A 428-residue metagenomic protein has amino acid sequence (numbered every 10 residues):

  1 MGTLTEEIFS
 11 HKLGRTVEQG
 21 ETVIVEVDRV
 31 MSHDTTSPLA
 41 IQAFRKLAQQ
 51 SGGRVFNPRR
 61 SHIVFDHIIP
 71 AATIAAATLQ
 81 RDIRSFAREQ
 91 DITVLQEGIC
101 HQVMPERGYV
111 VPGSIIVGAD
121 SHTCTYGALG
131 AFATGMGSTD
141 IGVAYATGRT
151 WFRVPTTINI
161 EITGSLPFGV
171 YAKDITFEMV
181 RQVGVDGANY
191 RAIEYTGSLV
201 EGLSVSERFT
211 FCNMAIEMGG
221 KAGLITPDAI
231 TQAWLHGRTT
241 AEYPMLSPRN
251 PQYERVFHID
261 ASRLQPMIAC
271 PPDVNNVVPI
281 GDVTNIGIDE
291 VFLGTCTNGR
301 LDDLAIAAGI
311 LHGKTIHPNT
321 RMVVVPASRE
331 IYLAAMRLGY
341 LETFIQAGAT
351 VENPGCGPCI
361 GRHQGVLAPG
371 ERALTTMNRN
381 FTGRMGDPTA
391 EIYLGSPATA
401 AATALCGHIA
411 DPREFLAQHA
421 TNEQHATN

Functional and structural regions predicted by a protein language model:
M1-N428: Fe-S-dependent hydro-lyases/dehydratases of central metabolism
